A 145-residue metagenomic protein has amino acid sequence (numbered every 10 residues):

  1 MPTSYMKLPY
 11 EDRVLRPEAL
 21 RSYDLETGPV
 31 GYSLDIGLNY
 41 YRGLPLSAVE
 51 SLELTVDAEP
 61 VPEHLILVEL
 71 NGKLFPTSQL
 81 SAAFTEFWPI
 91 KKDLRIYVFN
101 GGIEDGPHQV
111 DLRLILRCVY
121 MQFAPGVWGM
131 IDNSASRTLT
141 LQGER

Functional and structural regions predicted by a protein language model:
M1-R145: Terminal leader/tail segments of proteins
